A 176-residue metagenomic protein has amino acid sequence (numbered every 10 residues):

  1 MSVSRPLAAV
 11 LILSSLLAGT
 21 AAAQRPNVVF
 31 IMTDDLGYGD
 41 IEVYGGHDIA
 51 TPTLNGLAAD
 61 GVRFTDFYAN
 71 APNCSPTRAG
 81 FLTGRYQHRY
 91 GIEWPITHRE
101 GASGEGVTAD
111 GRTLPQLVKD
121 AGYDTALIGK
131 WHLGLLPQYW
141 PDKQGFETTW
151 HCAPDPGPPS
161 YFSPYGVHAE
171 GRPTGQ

Functional and structural regions predicted by a protein language model:
M1-S4: N-terminal secretory signal peptides that target proteins for export/translocation
A8-A18: Bacterial N-terminal signal peptides
A21-Q176: Formylglycine-dependent sulfatase
